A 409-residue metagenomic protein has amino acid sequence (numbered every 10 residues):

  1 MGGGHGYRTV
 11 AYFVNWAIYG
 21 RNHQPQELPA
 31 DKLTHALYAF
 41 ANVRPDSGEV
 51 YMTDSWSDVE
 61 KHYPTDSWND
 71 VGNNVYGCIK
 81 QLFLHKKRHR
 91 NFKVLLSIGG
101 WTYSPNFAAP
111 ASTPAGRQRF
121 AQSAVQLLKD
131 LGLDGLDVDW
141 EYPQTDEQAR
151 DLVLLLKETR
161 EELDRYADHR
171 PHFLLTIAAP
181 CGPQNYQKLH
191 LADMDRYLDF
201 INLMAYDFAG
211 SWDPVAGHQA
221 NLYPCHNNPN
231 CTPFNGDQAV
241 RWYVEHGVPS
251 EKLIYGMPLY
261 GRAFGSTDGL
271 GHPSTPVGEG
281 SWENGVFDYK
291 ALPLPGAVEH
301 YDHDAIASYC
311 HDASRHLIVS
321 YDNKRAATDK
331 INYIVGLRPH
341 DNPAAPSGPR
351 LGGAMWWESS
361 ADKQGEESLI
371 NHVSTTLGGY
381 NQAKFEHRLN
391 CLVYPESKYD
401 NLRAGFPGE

Functional and structural regions predicted by a protein language model:
G2-L128, A216, E367-E409: Glycan-recognition patch characteristic of GH18 chitinases/ENGases and related GlcNAc/peptidoglycan-binding proteins
H5-Y7, K32-T34, R90-V94, G132-D134 (+4 more regions): Short, well-ordered coil/turn segments that N-cap beta-strands
A11, S47-V71, E141-L292: Substrate-binding surface in catalytic domains of secreted glycosidases
P25-D46, A124-L136, K330-M355: Catalytic domains of carbohydrate-active enzymes, especially glycoside hydrolases
D31, K80, L84, Q118 (+12 more regions): Solvent-exposed, polar/charged alpha-helical surfaces in well-ordered, non-transmembrane soluble domains, broadly
A36, L96, V138, T159 (+4 more regions): Conserved, mostly hydrophobic/aromatic
D46-S67, I98, A209-W212, G217-N227 (+3 more regions): Glycan-binding loop/region signatures in secreted carbohydrate-active enzymes
G99, P114, G135-P143: Mobile, glycine-rich extracellular loop/lid and propeptide segments that shape or gate substrate/ligand access
